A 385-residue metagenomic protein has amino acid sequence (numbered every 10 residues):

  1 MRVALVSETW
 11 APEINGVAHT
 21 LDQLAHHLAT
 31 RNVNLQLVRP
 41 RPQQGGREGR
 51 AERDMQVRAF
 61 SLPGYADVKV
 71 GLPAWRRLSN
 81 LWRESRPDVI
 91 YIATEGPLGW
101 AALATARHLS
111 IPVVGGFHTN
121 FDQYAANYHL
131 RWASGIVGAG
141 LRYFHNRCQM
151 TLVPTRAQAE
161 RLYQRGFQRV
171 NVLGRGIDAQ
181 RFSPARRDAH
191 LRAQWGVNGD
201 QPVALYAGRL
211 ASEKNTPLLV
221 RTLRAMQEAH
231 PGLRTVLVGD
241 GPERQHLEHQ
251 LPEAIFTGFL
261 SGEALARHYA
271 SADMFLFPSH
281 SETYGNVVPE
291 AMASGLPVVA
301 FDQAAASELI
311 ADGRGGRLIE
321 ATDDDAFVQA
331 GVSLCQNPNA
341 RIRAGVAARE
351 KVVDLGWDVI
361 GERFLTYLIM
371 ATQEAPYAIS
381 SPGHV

Functional and structural regions predicted by a protein language model:
M1-V57, W357-D358, H384: N-terminal subdomain of nucleotide-sugar transferases
R39, S134, G138-D188, V197: Donor nucleotide-sugar binding/catalytic pocket of nucleotide-sugar-dependent glycosyltransferases
W82, F259-L260, R267-A272: Short alpha-helical donor nucleotide-sugar binding micro-motif in glycosyltransferases
V197-K214, V220-R224: Conserved donor-binding/catalytic core segment of Leloir-type glycosyltransferases
R244-A264: Nucleotide-activated donor-binding/catalytic signature segment of Leloir-type glycosyltransferases, i.e., the conserved
H280: Aromatic "clamp/platform" in nucleotide-sugar-dependent glycosyltransferases that forms part of the donor/acceptor
P297-A300, I310: Short hydrophobic beta-strand element within catalytic cores of glycosyltransferases and related nucleotide-activated
D312-G313, R317-D324, S333-N339: Conserved acidic donor-binding segment of nucleotide-sugar-dependent glycosyltransferases
